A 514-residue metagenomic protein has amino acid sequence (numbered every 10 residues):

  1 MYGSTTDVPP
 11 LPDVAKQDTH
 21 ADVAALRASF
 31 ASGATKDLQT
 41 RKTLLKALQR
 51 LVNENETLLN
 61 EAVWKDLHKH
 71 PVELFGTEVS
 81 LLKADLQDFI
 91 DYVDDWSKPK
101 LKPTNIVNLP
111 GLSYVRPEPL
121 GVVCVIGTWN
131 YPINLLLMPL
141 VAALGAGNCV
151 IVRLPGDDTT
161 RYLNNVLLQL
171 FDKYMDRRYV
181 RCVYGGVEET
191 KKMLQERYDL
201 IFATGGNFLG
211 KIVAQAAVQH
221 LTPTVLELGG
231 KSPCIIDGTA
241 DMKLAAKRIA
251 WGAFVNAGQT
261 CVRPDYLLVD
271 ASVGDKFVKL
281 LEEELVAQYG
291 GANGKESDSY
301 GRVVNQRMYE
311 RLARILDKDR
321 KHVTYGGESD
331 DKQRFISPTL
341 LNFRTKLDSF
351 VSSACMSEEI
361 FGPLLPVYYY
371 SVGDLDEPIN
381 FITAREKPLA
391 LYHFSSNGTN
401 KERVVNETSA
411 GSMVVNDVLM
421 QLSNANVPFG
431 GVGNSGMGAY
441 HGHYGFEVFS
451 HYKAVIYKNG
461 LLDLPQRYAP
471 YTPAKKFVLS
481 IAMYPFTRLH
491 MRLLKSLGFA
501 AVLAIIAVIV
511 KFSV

Functional and structural regions predicted by a protein language model:
M1-Y114, V502-K511: N-terminal Rossmann-like NAD(P)+-binding subdomain of aldehyde/semialdehyde dehydrogenases
Y2-L11, A28, K36-T40, I336-V514: Conserved C-terminal structural/oligomerization subdomain of aldehyde/semialdehyde dehydrogenase
P10-D13, F208-V351, G373, V415: ALDH superfamily catalytic-core signature
R41, L86, G147, V180 (+8 more regions): Residue-level signal for inorganic ion chemistry
Q49-V52, E56, L67, I90-S97 (+12 more regions): Structural signal for hydrophobic packing residues in well-ordered secondary-structure cores of soluble enzyme domains
T104-L244, S496-I509: Rossmann-like NAD(P) dinucleotide-binding subdomain of oxidoreductase/dehydrogenase enzymes
L112, T190-K191, A246, D376-N380 (+1 more regions): Short hydrophobic/charged patches on amphipathic alpha-helices used for structural packing and interfaces
I151, R181, F202, V225 (+5 more regions): Structural detector of well-ordered beta-strand residues that form the stable sheet scaffold of enzyme domains
